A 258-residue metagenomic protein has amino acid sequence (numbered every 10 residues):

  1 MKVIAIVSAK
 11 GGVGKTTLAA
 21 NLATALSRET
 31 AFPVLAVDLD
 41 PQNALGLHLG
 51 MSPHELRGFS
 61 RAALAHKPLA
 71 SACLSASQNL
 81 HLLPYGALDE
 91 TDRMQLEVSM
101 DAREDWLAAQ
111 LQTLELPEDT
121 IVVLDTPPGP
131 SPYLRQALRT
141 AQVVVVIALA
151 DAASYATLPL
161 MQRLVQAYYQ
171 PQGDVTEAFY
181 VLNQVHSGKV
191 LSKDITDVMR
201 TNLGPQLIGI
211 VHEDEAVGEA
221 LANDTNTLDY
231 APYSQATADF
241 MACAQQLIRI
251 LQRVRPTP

Functional and structural regions predicted by a protein language model:
M1-V3, T176, R253-P258: Acidic-aromatic/histidine active-site loop/patch
K2-P41: Walker A/P-loop phosphate-binding motif and the immediately C-terminal alpha-helix
N21, A25, H48, Q136: Active-site signature of alpha/beta-hydrolase-fold catalytic machinery across serine- and Asp/Cys-nucleophile hydrolases
L26, H212-A220: Short, glycine-rich, amphipathic interfacial segments at transmembrane boundaries or analogous
T30, V34-L35, L116-H212: Conserved catalytic-core segment of NTP-binding enzymes
F32, Q42-L82, I208: Phosphate-binding loop that captures ATP/GTP phosphates
L82-S131: Cytosolic-facing regulatory segments adjacent to core modules
L221-D239: C-terminal boundary of histidine-terminating zinc-finger modules
